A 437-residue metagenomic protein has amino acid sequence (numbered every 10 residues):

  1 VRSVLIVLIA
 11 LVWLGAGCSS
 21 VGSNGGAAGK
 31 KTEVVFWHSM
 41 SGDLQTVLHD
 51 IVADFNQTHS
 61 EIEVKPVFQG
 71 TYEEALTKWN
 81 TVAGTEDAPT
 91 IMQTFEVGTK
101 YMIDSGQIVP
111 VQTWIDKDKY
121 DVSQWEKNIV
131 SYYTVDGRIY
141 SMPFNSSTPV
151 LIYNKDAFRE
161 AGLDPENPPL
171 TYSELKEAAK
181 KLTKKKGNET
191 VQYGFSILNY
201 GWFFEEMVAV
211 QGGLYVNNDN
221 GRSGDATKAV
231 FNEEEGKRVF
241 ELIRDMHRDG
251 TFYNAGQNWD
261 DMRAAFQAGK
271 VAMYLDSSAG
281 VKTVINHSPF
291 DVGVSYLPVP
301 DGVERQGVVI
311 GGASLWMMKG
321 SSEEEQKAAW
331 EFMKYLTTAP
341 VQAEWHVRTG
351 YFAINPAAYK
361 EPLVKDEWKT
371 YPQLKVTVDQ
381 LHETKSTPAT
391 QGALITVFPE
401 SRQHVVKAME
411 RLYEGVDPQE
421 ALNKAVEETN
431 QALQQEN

Functional and structural regions predicted by a protein language model:
V1-V35, Q57, E420-N423, E427-N437: Short, low-complexity disordered leader/linker segments with a strong preference for bacterial N-terminal type II
S23-N24, V135-F144, P149, R159 (+1 more regions): Extracytoplasmic/periplasmic solute-binding protein
D54-W125, Y132, R159-G162, L170 (+6 more regions): Extracytoplasmic "Venus flytrap"/periplasmic binding protein-like
T58, E63-K65, A161, E241 (+5 more regions): Extracytoplasmic/periplasmic substrate-recognition and gating elements
F95-V150, K176-A178, I197, E205-V210 (+2 more regions): Hinge/lid segment of periplasmic solute-binding proteins
Q112-W125, P168, K185-N188, Y193-G194 (+5 more regions): Short, solvent-exposed loop/beta-turn-alpha elements that line the ligand-binding surface or hinge of extracytoplasmic
A178-K181, R222-G256: Glycine-centered hinge/linker elements that transmit conformational signals in sensory and ligand-binding systems
V309, Q373-E428: C-terminal capping/gating helix-and-loop segments adjacent to ligand/active sites or protein-protein/ligand interfaces
